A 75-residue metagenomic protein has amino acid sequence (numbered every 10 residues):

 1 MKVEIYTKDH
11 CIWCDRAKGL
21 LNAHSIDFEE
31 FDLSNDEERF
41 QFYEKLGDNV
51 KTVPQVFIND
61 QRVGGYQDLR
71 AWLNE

Functional and structural regions predicted by a protein language model:
M1-E29: Local sequence-structure signature of Cys/Sec-based thiol-disulfide redox active-site neighborhoods
I12, E37, G64: Short alpha-helical
D15, G19, F40, A71: Alpha-helical elements of the RecA-like P-loop NTPase motor core of helicases
H24-D27, K45, A71-W72: Non-catalytic interaction surface on structured domains
L33-V50, E75: Thioredoxin-like thiol-disulfide oxidoreductase module
G47-V56, Y66-Q67: Structural micro-motif
I58-E75: Non-catalytic, surface beta->alpha helical segment in thiol-disulfide oxidoreductase systems
